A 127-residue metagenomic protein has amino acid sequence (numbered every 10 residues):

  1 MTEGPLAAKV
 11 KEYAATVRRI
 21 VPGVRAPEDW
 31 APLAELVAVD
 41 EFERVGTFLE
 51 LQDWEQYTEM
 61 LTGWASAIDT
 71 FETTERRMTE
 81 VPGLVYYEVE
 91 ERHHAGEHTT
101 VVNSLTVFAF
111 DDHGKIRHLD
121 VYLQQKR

Functional and structural regions predicted by a protein language model:
M1-A8, E59-R127: A beta-strand edge to alpha-helix "cap/lid" segment located at domain peripheries
M1-L36: Short, low-complexity N-terminal intrinsically disordered segments enriched in polar/charged residues
V10-V21, E43-T47, L61-S66, Y122: Short, mixed-charge, low-aromatic patches
D29-P82: A solvent-exposed, acidic/Ser-Thr-rich amphipathic alpha-helical stretch
